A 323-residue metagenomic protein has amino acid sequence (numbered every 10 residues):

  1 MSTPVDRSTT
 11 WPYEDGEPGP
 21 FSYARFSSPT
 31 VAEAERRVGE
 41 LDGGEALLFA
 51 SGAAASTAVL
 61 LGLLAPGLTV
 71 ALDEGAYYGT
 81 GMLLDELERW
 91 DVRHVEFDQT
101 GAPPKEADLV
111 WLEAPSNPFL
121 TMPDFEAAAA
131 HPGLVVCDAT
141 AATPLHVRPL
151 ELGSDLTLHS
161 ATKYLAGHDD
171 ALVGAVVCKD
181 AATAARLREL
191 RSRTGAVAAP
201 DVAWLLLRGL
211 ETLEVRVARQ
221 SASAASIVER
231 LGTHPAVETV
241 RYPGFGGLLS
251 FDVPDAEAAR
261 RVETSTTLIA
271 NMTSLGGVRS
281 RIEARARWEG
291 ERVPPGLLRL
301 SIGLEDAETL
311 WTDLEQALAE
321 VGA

Functional and structural regions predicted by a protein language model:
P4, T10-A58, G62, G75-E86: Conserved N-terminal alpha-helix of the aminotransferase class I/II PLP-enzyme fold
E45-A236, R241: Conserved PLP-enzyme active-site core in the AAT-like
H94-E96, R281-A323: PLP-dependent enzyme catalytic core of the Aspartate aminotransferase-like
A102, A256-R261, D306-T312: Short, conserved charged micro-motifs
L187, R260-T267, D313-L318: Short amphipathic alpha-helices in soluble, non-transmembrane regions that often serve as interface/regulatory elements
T194-G195, S265-G276, A317-A323: A common structural junction motif
L206-V215, G247-P254, L298-G303: Short, well-ordered beta-strand elements within core beta-sheets of diverse protein domains
A225-T267, T273, V278-R281, R285-V293: Conserved small-domain helix->loop->beta segment predominantly found in fold-type I
